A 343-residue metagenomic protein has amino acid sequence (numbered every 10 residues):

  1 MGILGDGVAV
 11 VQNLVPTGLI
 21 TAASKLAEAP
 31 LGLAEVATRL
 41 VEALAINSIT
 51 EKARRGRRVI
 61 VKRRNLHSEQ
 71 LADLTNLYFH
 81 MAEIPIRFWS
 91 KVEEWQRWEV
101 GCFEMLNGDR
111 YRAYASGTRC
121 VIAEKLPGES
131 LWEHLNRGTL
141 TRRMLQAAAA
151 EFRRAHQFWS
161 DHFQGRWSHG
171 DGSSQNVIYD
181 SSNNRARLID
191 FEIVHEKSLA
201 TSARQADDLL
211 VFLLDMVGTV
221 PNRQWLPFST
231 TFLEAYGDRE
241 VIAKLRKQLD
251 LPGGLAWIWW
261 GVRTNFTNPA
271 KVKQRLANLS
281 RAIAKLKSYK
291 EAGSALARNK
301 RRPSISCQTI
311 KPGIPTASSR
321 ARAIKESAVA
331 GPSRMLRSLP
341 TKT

Functional and structural regions predicted by a protein language model:
G2-V41: Juxta-kinase regulatory segment immediately upstream of eukaryotic protein kinase catalytic domains
N47-E94: ATP-binding glycine-rich loop module of kinase domains
L66-H67, G128, D180, A186 (+2 more regions): Activation segment
L66-H67, L71, T75-P85, G108 (+2 more regions): A glycine-centered beta->alpha junction motif in the catalytic cores of kinase/phosphotransferase enzymes
R97-R110, W132-G170, Q175, D180: Conserved kinase catalytic-core helix
F191-Y289: C-lobe/activation-segment region of protein kinase-like
S294, R298-S327, P332-T343: Low-acidity, Ser/Thr- and Arg-rich intrinsically disordered low-complexity segments
